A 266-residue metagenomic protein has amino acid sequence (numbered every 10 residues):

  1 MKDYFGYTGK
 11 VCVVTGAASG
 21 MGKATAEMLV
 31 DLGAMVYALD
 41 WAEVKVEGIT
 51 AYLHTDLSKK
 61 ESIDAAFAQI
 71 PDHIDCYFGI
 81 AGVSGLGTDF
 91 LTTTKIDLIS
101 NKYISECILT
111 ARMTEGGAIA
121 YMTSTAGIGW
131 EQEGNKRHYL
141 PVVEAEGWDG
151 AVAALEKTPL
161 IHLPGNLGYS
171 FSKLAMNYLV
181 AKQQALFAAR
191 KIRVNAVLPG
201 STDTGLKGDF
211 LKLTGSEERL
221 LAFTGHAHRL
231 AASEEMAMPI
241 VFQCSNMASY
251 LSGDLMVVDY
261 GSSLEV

Functional and structural regions predicted by a protein language model:
K2-Y4, G134, S252-V266: Short C-terminal tail/terminal secondary-structure segment of NAD(P)H-dependent dehydrogenase/reductase domains
V11, A18-S19: Conserved glycine-rich cofactor-binding loop
A18, T25-E27: N-terminal Rossmann NAD(P)H-binding glycine-rich loop of SDR-like oxidoreductase domains
E47-E61, G82-V83: Rossmann-fold cofactor-recognition segment
D56-H73: Conserved Rossmann-fold cofactor-binding substructure of NAD(P)-dependent oxidoreductases
V83-G87, E115-A189, S201-T202: Catalytic loop of short-chain dehydrogenase/reductase
Y103, G168-Y169, N177, A196 (+2 more regions): C-terminal helical subdomain
